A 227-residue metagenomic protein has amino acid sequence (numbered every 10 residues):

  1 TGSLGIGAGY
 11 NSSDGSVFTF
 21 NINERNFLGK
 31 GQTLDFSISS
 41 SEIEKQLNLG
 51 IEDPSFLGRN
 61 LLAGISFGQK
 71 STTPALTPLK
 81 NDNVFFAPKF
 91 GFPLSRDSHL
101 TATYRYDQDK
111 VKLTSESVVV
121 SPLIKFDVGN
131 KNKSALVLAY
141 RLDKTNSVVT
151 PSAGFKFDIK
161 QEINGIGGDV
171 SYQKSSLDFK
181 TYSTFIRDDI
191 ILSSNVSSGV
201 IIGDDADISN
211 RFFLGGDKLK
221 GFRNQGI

Functional and structural regions predicted by a protein language model:
T1-A63, K125-A153, F213: Outer-membrane beta-barrel initiation region
S3, N11-G15, R25-G29, S41-K45 (+7 more regions): Sequence/structural signature of outer-membrane beta-barrel proteins
I6-Y10, F20, F36-S40, I65-S71 (+4 more regions): Transmembrane beta-barrel strands of outer-membrane/channel proteins
N11-S13, V118-G129, K133-I227: C-terminal outer-membrane beta-barrel translocator/porin domains of Gram-negative envelope proteins and their
V17-T33, T77-G91, Q108-V119, T145-S152 (+1 more regions): Short secondary-structure transition/capping segments
N23-R25, N48-P54, G68, A87-P93 (+4 more regions): Transmembrane beta-barrel domains of outer membrane proteins
I43, K80-D82, S175: Short, glycine/acidic-rich beta->alpha junctions
L47-N130: Transmembrane beta-barrel wall of Gram-negative outer-membrane proteins
